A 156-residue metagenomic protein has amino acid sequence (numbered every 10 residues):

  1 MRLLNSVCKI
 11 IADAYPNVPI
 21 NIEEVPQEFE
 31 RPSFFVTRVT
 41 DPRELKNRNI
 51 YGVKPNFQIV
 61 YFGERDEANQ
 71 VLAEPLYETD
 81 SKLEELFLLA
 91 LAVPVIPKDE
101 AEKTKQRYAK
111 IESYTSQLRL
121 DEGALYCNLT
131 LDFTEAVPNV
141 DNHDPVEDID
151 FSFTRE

Functional and structural regions predicted by a protein language model:
M1-P19, R43-E156: Charged, amphipathic alpha-helical segments and their flanking helix caps
N21-R31: Short acidic low-complexity segments
Q27-E28, D41-R43: Short active-site-proximal "capping" loops at secondary-structure junctions
E30-V39: A short, hydrophobic beta-strand-centered structural micro-motif
